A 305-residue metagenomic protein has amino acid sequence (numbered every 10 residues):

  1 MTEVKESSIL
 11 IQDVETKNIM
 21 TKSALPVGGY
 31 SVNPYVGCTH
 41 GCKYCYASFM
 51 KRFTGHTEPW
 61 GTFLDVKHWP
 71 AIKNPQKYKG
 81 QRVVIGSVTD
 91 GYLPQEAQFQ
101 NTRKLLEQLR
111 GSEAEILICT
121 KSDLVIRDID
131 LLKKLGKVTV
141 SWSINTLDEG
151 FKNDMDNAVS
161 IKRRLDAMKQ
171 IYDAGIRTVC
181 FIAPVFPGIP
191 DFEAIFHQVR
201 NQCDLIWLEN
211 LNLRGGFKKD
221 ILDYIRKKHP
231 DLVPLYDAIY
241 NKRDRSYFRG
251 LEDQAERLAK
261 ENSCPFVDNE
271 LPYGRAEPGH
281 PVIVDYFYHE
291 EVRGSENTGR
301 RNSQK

Functional and structural regions predicted by a protein language model:
M1-T139, L147-F151, I161-K162, D173: Conserved Radical SAM active-site core
T2-E15, A194-K305: Auxiliary Fe-S-binding modules of radical SAM enzymes
Y30, V83, I116, V140-W142 (+3 more regions): Hydrophobic faces of well-ordered beta-strands that scaffold small-molecule active sites in alpha/beta enzyme cores
W69, R103-L106, I129, R164-M168 (+2 more regions): Generic structural signal for well-ordered alpha-helices, preferentially at hydrophobic/aromatic core positions
V88-D90, K121-D123, S143-L147, A183-V185 (+2 more regions): Active-site beta-loop-alpha junctions enriched in small/polar residues
R110, K133, L165-G175, E256-N262: Surface-exposed amphipathic alpha-helices with a cationic face
K134-V140, R200-L205: Glycine-enriched alpha-helix->loop->beta-strand junction motifs that scaffold or abut catalytic
N157, K169-P190, N241-R245: Conserved strand-turn element in the central/C-terminal portion of the radical SAM core barrel that lines
